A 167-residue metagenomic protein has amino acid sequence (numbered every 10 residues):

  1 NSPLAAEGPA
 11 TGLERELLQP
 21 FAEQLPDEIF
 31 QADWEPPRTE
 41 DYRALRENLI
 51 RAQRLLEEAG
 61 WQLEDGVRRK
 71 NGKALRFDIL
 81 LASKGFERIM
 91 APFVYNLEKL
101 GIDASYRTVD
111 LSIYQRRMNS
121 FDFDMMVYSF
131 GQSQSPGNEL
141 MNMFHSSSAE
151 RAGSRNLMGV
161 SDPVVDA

Functional and structural regions predicted by a protein language model:
N1, A5-G8, G12, E16-E40 (+6 more regions): Extracytoplasmic/peripheral linker and loop segments enriched in polar/acidic and small residues with frequent Thr/Pro
L49-L55, A59, L80-F93: Bilobed "Venus flytrap"/periplasmic-binding protein-like clamshell domains and structurally analogous long
Q62-A74: Short helix/loop segment immediately N-terminal to the Walker
K73-S83, A104-R107, D124: Short, well-ordered beta-strand elements
Y128-S133: Beta->alpha turn/N-cap motifs
S135-L140: Short, charged, surface-exposed secondary-structure boundary motifs
